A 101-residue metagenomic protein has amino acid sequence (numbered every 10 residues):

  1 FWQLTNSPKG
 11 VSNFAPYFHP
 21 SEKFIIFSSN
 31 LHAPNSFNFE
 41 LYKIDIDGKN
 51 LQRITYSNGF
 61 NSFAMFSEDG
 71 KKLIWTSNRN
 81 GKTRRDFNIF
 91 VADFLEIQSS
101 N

Functional and structural regions predicted by a protein language model:
F1-N101: Sequence signature of WD/YWTD-type beta-propeller architectures
